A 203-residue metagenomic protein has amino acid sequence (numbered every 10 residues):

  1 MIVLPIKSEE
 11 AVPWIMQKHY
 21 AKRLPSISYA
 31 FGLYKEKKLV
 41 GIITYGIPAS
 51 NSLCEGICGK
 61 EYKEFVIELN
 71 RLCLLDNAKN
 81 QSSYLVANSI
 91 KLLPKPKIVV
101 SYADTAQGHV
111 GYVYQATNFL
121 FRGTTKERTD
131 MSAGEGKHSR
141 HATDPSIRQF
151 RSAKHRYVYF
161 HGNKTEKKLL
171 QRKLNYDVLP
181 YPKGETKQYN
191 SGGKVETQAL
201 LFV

Functional and structural regions predicted by a protein language model:
M1-P25: Short amphipathic alpha-helix that is part of the acyltransferase structural core
P5, G46-Q149, Y159: Acyl-donor binding region in acyl/amide transferases
I15, S28-Y45: Conserved beta-hairpin
R23-I27, Q149-R151: A short catalytic or substrate-binding loop motif that flags glycine-/basic-rich loops and adjacent residues that bind
S28-A30, A116, K154-R156: Extracellular structured ligand-interaction cores
S146-L169: A conserved mid-domain beta-alpha-beta active-site/ligand-binding segment of alpha/beta enzyme cores
L169-V203: Short, cationic low-complexity segments
